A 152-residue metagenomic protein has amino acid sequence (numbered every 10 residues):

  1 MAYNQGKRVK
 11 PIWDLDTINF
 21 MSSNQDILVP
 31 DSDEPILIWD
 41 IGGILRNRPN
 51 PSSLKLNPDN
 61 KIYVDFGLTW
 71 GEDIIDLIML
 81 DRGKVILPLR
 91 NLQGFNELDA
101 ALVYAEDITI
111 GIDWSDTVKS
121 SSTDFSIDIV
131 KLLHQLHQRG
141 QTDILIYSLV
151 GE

Functional and structural regions predicted by a protein language model:
M1-N60, T69-L80, E106, I110 (+2 more regions): Conserved N-terminal beta1-alpha1 strand-loop-helix module at the mouth
Y63-D65, I86, T109-G111: Structural detector of well-ordered beta-strand residues that form the stable sheet scaffold of enzyme domains
G67-W70, L89: Positively charged, amphipathic N-terminal segments that serve as targeting/anchoring signals
I74-Y104: A compact, surface-exposed functional segment
